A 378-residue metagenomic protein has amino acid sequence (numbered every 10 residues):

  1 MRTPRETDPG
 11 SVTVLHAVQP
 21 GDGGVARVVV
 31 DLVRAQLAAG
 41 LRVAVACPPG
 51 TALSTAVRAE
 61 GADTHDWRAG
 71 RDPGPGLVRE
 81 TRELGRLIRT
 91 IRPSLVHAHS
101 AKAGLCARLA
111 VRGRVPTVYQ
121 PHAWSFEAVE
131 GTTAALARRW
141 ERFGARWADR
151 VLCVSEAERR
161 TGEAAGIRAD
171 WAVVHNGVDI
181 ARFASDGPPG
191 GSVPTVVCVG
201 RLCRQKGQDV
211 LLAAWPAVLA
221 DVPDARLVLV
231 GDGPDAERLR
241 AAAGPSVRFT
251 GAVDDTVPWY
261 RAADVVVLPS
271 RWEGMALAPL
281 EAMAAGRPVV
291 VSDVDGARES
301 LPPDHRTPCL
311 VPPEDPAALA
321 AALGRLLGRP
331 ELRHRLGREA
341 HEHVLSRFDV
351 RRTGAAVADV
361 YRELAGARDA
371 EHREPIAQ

Functional and structural regions predicted by a protein language model:
L15-E80, T161, V173: N-terminal strand-loop element at the rim of the active site of nucleotide-sugar-dependent glycosyltransferases
G23-R34, C106, P194, C198-A217 (+2 more regions): A conserved mid-protein helix/loop that constitutes part of the nucleotide-sugar donor-binding site
D72-R79, E163, H175-V193: Acidic anion/phosphate-binding donor-loop and adjacent secondary structure in glycosyltransferase catalytic cores
W147-A172, V178-R182: A short, active-site helix/loop in glycosyltransferases that binds the activated sugar's phosphate group
A252, R271: Aromatic "clamp/platform" in nucleotide-sugar-dependent glycosyltransferases that forms part of the donor/acceptor
P288-S292: Short hydrophobic beta-strand element within catalytic cores of glycosyltransferases and related nucleotide-activated
P303-A317, R325-P330: Conserved acidic donor-binding segment of nucleotide-sugar-dependent glycosyltransferases
R325, L332-R347, T353-A358: A short, well-ordered alpha-helix in the C-terminal region of glycosyltransferases
